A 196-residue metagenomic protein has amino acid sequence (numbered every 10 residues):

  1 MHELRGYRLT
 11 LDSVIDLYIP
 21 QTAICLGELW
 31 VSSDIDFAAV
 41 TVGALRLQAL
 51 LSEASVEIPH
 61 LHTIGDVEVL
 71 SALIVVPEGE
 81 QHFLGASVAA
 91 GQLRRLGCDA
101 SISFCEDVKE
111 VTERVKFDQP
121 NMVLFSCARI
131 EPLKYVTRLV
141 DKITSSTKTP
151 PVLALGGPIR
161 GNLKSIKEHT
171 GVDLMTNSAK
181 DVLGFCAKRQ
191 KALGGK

Functional and structural regions predicted by a protein language model:
M1-H60: Long amphipathic alpha-helical segments
G65-A72: A short, charged/proline- and glycine-enriched loop that marks the coil->beta-strand transition at the N-terminal
A72-L73, V123: Conserved hydrophobic helix-helix packing surfaces used for dimerization/oligomerization
V75-R95: Short, charged N-terminal beta->alpha structural module
A86, Q92, S103, D107-S165: Cofactor-cradling patches in redox/metallo enzymes
G97-S103: Short beta-strand elements in bilobed, periplasmic/extracellular small-molecule ligand-binding domains
D99, Q119-N121, T170-D173: Glycine-enriched alpha-helix->loop->beta-strand junction motifs that scaffold or abut catalytic
I159-K196: Peripheral docking tails and interdomain loops at the edges of cofactor- or intermediate-handling domains
